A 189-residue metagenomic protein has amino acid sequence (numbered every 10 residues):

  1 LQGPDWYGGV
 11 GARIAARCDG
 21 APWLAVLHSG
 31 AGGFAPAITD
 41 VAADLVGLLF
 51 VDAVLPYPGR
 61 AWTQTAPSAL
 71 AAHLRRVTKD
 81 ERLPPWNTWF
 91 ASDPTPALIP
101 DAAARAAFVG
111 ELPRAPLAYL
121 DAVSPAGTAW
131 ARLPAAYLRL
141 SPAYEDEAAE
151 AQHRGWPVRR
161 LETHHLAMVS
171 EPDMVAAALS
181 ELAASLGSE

Functional and structural regions predicted by a protein language model:
L1-A21: Active-site catalytic motif of lipid deacylating hydrolases and related acyltransferases
Y7, P113-A178, L186: Conserved serine/cysteine hydrolase catalytic core
G9-A16, A37, P94, A107 (+2 more regions): Alpha-helical elements of Rossmann-like donor-binding domains used by nucleotide-donor carbohydrate transfer enzymes
R17-P22, A42, L182-E189: Glycine-rich phosphate-binding loop signature in dinucleotide/nucleotide-binding domains
A25-V26, L48, Y137: Conserved alpha/beta-hydrolase fold motif
V26-A35: Gly/Ala-rich beta-loop-alpha elbow adjacent to hydrolase catalytic centers
D40-T88, Y119-L120, S124, A148 (+1 more regions): Flexible "cap/lid" loop of the alpha/beta hydrolase fold
L83-A129: Conserved alpha/beta-hydrolase catalytic His-Asp/Glu region
